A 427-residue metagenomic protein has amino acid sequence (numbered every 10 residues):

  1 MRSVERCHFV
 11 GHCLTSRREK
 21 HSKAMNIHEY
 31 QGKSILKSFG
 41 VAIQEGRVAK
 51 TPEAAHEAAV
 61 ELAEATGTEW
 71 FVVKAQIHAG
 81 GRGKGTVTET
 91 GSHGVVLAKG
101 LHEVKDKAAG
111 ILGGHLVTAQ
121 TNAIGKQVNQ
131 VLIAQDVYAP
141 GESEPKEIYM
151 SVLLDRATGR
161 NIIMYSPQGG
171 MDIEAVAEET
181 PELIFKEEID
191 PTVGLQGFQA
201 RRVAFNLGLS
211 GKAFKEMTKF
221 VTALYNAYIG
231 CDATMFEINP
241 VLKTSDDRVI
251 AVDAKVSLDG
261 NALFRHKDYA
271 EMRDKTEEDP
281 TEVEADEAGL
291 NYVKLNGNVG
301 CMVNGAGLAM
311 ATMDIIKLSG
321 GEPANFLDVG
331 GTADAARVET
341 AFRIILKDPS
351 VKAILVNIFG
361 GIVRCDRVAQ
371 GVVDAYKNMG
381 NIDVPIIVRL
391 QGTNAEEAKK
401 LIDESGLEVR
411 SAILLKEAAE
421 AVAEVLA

Functional and structural regions predicted by a protein language model:
M1-R2, H8, A79: Short proline/glycine- and acidic-rich turn/helix-capping motifs at secondary-structure junctions
K20-L132, D136-I238, L242-V356, D366-Q370 (+2 more regions): ATP-dependent carboxylate/acyl-activation modules
F359-V363: Glycine-rich, proline-tolerant flexible connector loops at the mouths of alpha/beta enzymes
A375-V384: Short, positively charged, low-complexity/disordered linker segments
D383-Q391: Short internal beta-strands
